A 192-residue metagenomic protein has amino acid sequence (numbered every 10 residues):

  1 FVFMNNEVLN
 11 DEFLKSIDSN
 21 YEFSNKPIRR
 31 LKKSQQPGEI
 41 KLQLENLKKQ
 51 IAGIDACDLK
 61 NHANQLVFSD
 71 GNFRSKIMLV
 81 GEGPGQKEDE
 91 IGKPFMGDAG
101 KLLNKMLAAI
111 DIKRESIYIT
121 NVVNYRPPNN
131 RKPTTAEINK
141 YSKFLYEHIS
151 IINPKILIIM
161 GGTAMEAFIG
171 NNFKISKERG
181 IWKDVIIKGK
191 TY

Functional and structural regions predicted by a protein language model:
F3, V8-Y192: A polyanion-binding, active-site-adjacent surface
